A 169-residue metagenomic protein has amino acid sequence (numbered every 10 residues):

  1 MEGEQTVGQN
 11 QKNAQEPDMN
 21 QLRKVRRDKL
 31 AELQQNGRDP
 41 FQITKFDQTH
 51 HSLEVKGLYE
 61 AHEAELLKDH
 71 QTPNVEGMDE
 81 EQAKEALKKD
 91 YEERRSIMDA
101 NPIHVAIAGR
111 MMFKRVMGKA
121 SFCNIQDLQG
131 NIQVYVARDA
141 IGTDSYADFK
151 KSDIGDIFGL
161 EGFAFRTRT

Functional and structural regions predicted by a protein language model:
E2-T169: OB-fold and OB-like single-stranded nucleic-acid-recognition modules and their adjacent interaction interfaces
